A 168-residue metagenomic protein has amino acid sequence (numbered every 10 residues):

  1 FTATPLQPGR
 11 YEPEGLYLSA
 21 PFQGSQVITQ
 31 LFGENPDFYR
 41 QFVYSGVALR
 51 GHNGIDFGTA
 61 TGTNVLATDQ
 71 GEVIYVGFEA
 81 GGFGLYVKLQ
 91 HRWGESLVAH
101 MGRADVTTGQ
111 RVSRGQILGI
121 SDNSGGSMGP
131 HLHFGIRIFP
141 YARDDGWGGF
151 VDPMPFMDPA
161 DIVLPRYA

Functional and structural regions predicted by a protein language model:
F1-L85, R92, R114, S127 (+2 more regions): Surface-exposed, glycine-biased beta-strand/turn segments
I28, V98, G129-H131: Intrinsically disordered, low-complexity regions enriched for glutamine and histidine
Q30-L31, R40-Q41, V98-G102, D144-P159: Short amphipathic beta-strand/extended segments with alternating polar/hydrophobic composition
A60, L66-A67, V76, H91-G115 (+1 more regions): Short histidine-centered loop motifs in beta-beta connectors
E72-I74, G102, D122: Conserved positions in beta-strands of structured domains
L85-H91, Q110-A168: Conserved, short, structured surface segments that act as functional micro-motifs
